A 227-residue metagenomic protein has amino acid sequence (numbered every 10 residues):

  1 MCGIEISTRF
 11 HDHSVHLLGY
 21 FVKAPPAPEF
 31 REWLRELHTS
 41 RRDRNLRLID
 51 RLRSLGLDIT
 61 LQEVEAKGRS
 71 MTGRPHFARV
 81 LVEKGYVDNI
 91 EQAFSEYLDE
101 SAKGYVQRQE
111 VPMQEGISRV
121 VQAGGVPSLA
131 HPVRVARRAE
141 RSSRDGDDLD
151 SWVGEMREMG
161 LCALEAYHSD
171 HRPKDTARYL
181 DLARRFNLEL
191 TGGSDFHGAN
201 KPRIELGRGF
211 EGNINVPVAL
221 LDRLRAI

Functional and structural regions predicted by a protein language model:
M1-G73, M159, L164-K201, G209: A metal-dependent hydrolase metal-coordination microenvironment
L55-Q114: Hydrophobic, aromatic-enriched interface-forming segments
G104-Y105, S128-S142, R157-R172, R208-F210: Active-site core of metal-dependent hydrolases
Q107-G154: Conserved, well-ordered alpha-helix/loop/beta-strand core segments that scaffold catalytic motifs
A139-R141, T176, P202-I204: Short, well-ordered secondary-structure micro-motifs
D148-L164, L206-I227: Structural recognition of alpha->loop->beta junctions
